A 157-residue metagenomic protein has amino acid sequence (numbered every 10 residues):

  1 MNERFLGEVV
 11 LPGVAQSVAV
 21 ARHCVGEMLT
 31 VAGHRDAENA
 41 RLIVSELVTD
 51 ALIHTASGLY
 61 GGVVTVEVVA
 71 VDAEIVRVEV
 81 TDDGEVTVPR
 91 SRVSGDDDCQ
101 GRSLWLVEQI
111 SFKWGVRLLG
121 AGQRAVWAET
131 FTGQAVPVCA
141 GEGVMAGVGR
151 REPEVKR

Functional and structural regions predicted by a protein language model:
M1-E8, L52-R157: Conserved beta-strand-loop-beta-strand hairpin that lines the nucleotide-binding pocket of ATP/GTP-utilizing enzymes
M1-N39, G149-E152: Bergerat-fold GHKL ATPase/HATPase_c domain
C24-M28, D50, K113: Solvent-exposed, charged/polar functional surfaces in cytosolic regulatory/catalytic domains
G26-V31, E38-L42, E74-R77, T87-S91: A broad, low-specificity signal for short, low-complexity segments enriched in glycine/proline and polar/charged
R35-Y60: Conserved ATP-binding N-box helix of the HATPase_c
